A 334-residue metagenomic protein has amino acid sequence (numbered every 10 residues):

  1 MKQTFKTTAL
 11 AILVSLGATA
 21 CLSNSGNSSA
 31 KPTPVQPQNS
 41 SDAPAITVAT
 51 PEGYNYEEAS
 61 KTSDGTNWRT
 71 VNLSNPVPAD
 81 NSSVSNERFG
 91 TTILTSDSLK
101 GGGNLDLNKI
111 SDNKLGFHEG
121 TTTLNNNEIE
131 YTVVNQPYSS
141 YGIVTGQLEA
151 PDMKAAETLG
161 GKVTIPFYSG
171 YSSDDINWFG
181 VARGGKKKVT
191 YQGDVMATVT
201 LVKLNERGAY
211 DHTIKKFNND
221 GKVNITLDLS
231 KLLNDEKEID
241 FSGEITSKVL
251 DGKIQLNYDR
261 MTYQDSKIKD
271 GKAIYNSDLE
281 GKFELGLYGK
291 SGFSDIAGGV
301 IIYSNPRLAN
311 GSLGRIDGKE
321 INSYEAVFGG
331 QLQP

Functional and structural regions predicted by a protein language model:
M1-A9: Bacterial N-terminal signal peptides that target proteins for export
G17-A20: C-terminal motif of bacterial Sec signal peptides marking the signal peptidase cleavage site
L22-P334: Mature soluble binding/inhibitory domains
